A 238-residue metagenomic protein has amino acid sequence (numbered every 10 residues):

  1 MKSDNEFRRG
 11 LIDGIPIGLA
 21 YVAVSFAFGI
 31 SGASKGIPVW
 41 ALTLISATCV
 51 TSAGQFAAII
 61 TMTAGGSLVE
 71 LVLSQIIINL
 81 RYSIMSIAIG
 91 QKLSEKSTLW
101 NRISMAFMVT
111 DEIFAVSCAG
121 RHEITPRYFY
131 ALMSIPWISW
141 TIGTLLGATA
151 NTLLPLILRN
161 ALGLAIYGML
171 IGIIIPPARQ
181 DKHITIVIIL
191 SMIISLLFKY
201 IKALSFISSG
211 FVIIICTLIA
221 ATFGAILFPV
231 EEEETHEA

Functional and structural regions predicted by a protein language model:
M1-R9: Short, Lys/Arg-rich, polar N-terminal cytosolic tail immediately upstream of the first transmembrane signal-anchor
I15-A27, V50: The first (N-terminal) embedded transmembrane alpha-helix
A27-G36, I201-A203: Short, hydrophobic transmembrane alpha-helix segments
S34-K35, W40, I45-L80: Membrane-interfacial helix-loop connectors
V72-G163: Helix-loop-helix junctions within the multi-pass membrane cores of secondary transporters/permeases
R159-L164, S205-I219: Loop-to-transmembrane alpha-helix initiation sites
I184-S195: Central hydrophobic cores of alpha-helical transmembrane segments in multi-pass integral membrane proteins
I226-A238: Membrane-interface capping segments at transmembrane-helix boundaries
